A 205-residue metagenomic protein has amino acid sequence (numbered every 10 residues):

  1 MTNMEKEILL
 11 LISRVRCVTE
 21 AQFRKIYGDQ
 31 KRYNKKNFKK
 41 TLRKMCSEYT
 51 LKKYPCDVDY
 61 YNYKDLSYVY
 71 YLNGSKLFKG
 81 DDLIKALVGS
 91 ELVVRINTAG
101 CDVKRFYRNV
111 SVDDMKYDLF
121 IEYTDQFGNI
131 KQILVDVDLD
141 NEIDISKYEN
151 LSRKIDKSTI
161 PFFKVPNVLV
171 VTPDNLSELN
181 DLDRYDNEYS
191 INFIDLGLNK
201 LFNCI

Functional and structural regions predicted by a protein language model:
M1-K76: Nuclease-adjacent, charged terminal/linker segments that flank catalytic cores
Y27, L42-C46, L92-G100, S152-T159 (+1 more regions): Hydrophobic, Leu/Ile/Phe/Ala-enriched alpha-helical segments that form helix-helix packing faces
N37, L83-L92, D144-K157: Well-ordered, non-membrane alpha-helical segments in soluble/globular domains
K64-V110: Solvent-exposed, charged helical/coil patches that constitute nucleic-acid or partner-interaction surfaces
R95-N141: Active-site metal-binding core of divalent-cation-utilizing nuclease and nuclease-like domains
Y107-Y123, I145-K157, F193, G197-K200: A short, well-structured beta->alpha microelement
Q132, V137-D186: Catalytic cores of nucleic-acid endonucleases
D174-I205: Domain-level recognition of nuclease-like catalytic cores that cleave nucleotide substrates
